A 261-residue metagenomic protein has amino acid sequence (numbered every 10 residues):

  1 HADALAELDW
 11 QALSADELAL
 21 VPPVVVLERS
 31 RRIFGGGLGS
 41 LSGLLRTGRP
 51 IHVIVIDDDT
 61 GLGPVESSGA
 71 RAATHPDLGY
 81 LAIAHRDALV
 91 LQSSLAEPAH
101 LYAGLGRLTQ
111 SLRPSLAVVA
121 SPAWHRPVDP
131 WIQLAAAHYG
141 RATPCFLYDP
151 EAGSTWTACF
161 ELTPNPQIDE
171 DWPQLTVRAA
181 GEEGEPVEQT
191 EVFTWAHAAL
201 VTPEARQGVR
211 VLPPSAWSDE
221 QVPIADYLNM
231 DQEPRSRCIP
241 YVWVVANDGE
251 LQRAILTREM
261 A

Functional and structural regions predicted by a protein language model:
H1-H52, G61, A72-H85: Cofactor-binding active-site loop characterized by glycine-rich and histidine/acidic residues
I51, V55-F160: Core active-site phosphate/anionic-ligand binding loop and the adjoining beta-turn-alpha structural block in enzyme
A123-A261: Flexible, low-complexity linker and terminal segments
